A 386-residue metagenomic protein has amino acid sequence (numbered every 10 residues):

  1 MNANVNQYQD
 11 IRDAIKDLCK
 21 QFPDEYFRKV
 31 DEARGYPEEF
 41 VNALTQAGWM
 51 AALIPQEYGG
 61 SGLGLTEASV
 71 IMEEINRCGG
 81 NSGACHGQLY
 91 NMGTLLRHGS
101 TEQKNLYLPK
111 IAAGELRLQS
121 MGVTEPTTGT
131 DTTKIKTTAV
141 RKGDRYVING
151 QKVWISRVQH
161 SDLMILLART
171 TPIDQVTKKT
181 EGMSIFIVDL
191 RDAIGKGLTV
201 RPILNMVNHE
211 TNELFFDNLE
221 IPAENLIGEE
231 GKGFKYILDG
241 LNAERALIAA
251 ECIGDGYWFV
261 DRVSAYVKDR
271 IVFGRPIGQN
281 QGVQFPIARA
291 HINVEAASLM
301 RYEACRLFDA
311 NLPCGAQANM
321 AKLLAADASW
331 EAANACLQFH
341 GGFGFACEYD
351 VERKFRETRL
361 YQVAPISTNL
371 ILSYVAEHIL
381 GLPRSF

Functional and structural regions predicted by a protein language model:
M1-G83, Y90, H98-Q103, G114 (+4 more regions): Alpha-helical interface subdomain recognition
L63-L65, D131-T133, R157-D162, T177-E181 (+1 more regions): Short glycine/proline-enriched turns and hinge-like loops at secondary-structure junctions
G93-H98, M121, T133: Flexible, glycine-rich active-site loops centered on histidine and acidic residues that chelate a metal or position
G114-V123, L167: A short, Trp-centered hydrophobic/proline-enriched beta-strand micro-motif
T127-T130, W154-R157, V176-T177, I203-E210: Short Gly/Pro-enriched turn/cap motifs at secondary-structure boundaries
K134, D192-P222: Flexible, small-/acidic-enriched active-site or ligand-binding loops
K136-T138: Short, surface-exposed charged micro-motifs
D144-R145, N149-G197: A short core secondary-structure module
